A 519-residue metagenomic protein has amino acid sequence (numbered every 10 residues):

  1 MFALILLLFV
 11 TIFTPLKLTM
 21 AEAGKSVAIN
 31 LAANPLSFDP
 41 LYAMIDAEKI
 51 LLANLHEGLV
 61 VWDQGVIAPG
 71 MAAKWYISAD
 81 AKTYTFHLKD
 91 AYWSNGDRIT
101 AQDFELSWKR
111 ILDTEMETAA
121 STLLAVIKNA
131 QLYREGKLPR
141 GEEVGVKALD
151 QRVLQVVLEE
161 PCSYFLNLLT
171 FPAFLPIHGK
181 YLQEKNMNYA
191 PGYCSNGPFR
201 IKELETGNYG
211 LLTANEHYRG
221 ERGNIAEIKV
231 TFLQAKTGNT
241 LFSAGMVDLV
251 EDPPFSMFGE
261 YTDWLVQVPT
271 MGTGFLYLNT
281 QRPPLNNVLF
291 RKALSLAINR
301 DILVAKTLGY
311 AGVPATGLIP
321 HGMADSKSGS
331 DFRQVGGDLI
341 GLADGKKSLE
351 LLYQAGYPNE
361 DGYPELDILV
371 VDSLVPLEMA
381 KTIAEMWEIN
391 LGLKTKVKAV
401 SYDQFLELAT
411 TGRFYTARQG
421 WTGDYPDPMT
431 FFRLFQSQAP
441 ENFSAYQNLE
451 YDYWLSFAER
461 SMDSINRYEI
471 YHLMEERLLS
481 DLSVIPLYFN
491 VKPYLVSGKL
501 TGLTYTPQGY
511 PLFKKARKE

Functional and structural regions predicted by a protein language model:
N30-A79, M116, C194: N-terminal lobe/hinge region of extracytoplasmic solute-binding protein
K74-L123, Q155, P284: Aromatic- and charge-enriched surface segment that lines or borders ligand/interaction sites
K147, G341, L393-T410, T430-G498 (+1 more regions): Extracytoplasmic/peripheral linker and loop segments enriched in polar/acidic and small residues with frequent Thr/Pro
K147, Q151-R152, V157-E227, Q234-T237 (+1 more regions): Gly/Pro-rich hinge or "lid" segments in bacterial periplasmic/extracellular proteins
K202-T213, K229-R282, A305-K306, A311-P314: Extracellular/periplasmic solute-recognition and catalytic clefts
T206, G345, L349-G423, K492: Ligand/substrate-recognition segments at binding pockets and active sites
V313-A355, S373-L377: Structural transition elements
Y494-E519: Long beta-strand-rich cores associated with HINT superfamily self-processing modules
